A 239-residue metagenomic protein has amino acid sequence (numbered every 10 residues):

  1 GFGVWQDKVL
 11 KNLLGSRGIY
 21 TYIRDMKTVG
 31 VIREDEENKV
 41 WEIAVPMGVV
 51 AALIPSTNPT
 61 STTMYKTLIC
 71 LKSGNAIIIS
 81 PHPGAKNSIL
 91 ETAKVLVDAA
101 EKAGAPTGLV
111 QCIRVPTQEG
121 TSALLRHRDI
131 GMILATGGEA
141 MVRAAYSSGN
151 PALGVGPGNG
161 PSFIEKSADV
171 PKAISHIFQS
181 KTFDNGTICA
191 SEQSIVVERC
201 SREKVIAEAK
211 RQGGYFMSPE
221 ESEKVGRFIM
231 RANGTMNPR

Functional and structural regions predicted by a protein language model:
G1, T92, L96-A100, I177 (+2 more regions): Hydrophobic alpha-helical packing residues
G1-N38, R211: N-terminal Rossmann-like NAD(P)+-binding subdomain of aldehyde/semialdehyde dehydrogenases
G3-W5, P106, Y215: Short coil/loop linkers at secondary-structure junctions
N12-G15, I19, A103-G108, M132 (+1 more regions): A broadly tuned preference for mixed-charge, low-complexity surface segments
L13-L14, R114, R128, I177 (+1 more regions): A general structural motif at alpha-helix termini
G18, G120-L124, F228-G234: Short, solvent-exposed polar/charged micro-motifs at secondary-structure junctions
T28-K172: Rossmann-like NAD(P) dinucleotide-binding subdomain of oxidoreductase/dehydrogenase enzymes
Y65, I69-K72, A76, V142-R239: ALDH superfamily catalytic-core signature
